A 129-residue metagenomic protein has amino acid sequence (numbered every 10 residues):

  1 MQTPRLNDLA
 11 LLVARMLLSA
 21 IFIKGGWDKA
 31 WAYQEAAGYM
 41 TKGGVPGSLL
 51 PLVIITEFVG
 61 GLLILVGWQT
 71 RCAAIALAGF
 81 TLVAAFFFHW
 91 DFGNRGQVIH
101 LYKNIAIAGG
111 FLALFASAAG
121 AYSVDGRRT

Functional and structural regions predicted by a protein language model:
M1-W31, G38, G47-I55, V59 (+1 more regions): Extended, low-polarity transmembrane helix blocks
G43-G44: Flexible, solvent-exposed coil segments and beta strand-coil junctions, predominantly the extracellular/periplasmic
